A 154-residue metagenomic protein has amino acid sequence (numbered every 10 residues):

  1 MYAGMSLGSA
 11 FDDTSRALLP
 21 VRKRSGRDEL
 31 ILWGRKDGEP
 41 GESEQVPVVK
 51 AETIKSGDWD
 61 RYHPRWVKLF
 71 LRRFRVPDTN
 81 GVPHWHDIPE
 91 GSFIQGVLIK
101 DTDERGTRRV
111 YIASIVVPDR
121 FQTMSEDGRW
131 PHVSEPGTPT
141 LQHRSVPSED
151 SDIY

Functional and structural regions predicted by a protein language model:
M1-Y154: Short linear sequence motif anchored by a di-proline
